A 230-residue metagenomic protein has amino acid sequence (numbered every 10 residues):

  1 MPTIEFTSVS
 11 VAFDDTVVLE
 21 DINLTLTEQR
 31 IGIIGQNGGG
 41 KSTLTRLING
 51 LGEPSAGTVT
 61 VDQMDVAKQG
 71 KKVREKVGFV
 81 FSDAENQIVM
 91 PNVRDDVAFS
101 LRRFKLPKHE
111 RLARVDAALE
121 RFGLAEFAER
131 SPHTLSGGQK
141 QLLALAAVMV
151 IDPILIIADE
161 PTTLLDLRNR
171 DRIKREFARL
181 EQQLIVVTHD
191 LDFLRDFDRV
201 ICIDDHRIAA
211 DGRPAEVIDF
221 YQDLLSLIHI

Functional and structural regions predicted by a protein language model:
I4, V18-D21: Conserved structural motif at the start of ABC-family nucleotide-binding domains
N49: Helix-to-loop junction immediately C-terminal to a conserved catalytic motif
G57-K68, V73: Conserved ABC transporter NBD signature motif
H109-F127: Conserved ABC ATPase "signature" region
S131-L135, Q139: Conserved ABC ATPase signature
I156-D159: Catalytic Walker B motif of ABC-type/P-loop ATPase nucleotide-binding domains
R207-I228: Conserved beta-strand-loop-alpha-helix hinge in the C-terminal portion of ABC ATPase nucleotide-binding domains
